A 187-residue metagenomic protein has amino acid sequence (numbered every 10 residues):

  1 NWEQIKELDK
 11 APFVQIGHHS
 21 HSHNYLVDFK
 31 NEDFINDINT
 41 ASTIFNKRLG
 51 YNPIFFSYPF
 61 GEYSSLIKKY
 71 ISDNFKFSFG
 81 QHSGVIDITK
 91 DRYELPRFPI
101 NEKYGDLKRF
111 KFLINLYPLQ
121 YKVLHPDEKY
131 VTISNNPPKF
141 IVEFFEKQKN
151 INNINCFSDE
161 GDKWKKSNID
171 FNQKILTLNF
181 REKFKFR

Functional and structural regions predicted by a protein language model:
N1-G17, K68-K129: Active-site-adjacent pocket scaffolds in enzyme catalytic domains
N1-L66, T89-P96: Metal-dependent polysaccharide deacetylase catalytic core of the NodB/CE4 family, i.e., the active-site-bearing domain
I5, I16, I35-I38, I44 (+11 more regions): Weak global preference for isoleucine
S20-S22, S42, S57, S64-S65 (+7 more regions): Generic serine detector
H23, R97-R187: Terminal accessory/targeting
R48, S78, V142-E146: Glycine-centered structural positions embedded in regular secondary structure
